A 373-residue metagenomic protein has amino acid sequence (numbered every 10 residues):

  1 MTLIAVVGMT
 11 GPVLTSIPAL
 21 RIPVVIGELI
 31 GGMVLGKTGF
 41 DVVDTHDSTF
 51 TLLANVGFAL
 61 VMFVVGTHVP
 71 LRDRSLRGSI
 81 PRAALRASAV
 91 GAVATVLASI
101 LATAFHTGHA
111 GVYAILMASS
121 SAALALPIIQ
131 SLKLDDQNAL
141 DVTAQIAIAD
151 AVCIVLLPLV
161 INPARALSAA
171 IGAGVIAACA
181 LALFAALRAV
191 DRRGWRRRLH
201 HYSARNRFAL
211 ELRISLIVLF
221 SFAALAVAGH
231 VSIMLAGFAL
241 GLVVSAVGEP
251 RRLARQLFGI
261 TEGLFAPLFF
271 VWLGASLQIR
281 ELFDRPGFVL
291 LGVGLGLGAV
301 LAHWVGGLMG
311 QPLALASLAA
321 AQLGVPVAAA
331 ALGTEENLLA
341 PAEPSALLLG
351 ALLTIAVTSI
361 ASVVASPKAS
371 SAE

Functional and structural regions predicted by a protein language model:
M1-I4, D47-G57, A139-D150, L159 (+3 more regions): Structural signal for the N-terminal portions of transmembrane helices and their immediately preceding loop/interface
M1-V6, H46-F63, H106-A122, I171-L183 (+3 more regions): Structural signature of hydrophobic alpha-helical transmembrane segments
V6-L20, F63-G78, A123-D136, A185-H200 (+3 more regions): C-terminal ends of transmembrane helices
S16-L20, V24, V34-S79, H201-G292: Membrane-interface junctions of multi-pass transporters
F40-D41, T95-L101, V152-A164, V218-V231 (+2 more regions): Hydrophobic alpha-helical transmembrane segments in multi-pass integral membrane proteins
L71, S75-D135, F283-A365: Transmembrane alpha-helices that form the ion-translocation and gating core of multi-pass ion transport proteins
R77-L85, N138-I148, L199-E211, L253-T261 (+1 more regions): Membrane-interface segments at loop-to-transmembrane junctions
L101-I115, L124-I171: Membrane-interface helix-loop-helix junctions at boundaries between adjacent transmembrane segments
